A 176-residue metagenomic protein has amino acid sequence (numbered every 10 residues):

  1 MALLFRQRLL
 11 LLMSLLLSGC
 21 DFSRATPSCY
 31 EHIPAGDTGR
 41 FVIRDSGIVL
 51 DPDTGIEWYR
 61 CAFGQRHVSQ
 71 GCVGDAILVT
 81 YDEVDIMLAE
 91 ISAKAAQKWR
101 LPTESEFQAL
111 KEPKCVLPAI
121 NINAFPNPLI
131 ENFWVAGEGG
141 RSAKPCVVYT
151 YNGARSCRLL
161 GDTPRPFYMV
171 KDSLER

Functional and structural regions predicted by a protein language model:
A2-L10: Bacterial N-terminal signal peptides that target proteins for export
L10-S18: Bacterial N-terminal signal peptides
G19-R100, E104-R176: Glycine-aromatic-enriched surface loops/turns that form tight recognition elements
